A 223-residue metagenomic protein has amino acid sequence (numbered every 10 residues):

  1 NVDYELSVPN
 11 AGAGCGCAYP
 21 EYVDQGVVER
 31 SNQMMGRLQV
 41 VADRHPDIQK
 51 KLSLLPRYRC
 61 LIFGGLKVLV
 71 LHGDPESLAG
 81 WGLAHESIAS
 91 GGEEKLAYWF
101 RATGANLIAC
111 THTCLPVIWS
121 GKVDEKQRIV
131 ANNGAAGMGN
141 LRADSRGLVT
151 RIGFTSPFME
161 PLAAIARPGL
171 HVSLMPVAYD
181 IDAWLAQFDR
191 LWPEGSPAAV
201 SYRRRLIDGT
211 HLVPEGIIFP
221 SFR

Functional and structural regions predicted by a protein language model:
N1-R59, S90-Y98: Active-site neighborhood of divalent metal-dependent phosphoester bond hydrolases
V2-S7, E76-L78, L107-G121, M138-L141: Active-site environment of divalent metal-dependent phosphoester hydrolases
Y19, G64-T103: Active-site-proximal segments of metal-dependent phosphoesterases and phosphodiesterases across multiple
L52, H72, H112, G134: Divalent metal-coordination and catalytic microenvironments
Y58-C60, V70, I118, V149-R151: Conserved hydrophobic/aromatic beta-strand scaffold that supports enzyme active sites
C60-L69, V123-I129: Beta-strand-turn-beta hairpins that frame and shape the catalytic cleft of phosphate-ester-processing enzymes
E94-N106, T113-I118, R128-V130: Anionic-ligand binding region
S120-R223: Acidic, His/Gly-rich catalytic cores of divalent-metal-dependent hydrolytic chemistry
